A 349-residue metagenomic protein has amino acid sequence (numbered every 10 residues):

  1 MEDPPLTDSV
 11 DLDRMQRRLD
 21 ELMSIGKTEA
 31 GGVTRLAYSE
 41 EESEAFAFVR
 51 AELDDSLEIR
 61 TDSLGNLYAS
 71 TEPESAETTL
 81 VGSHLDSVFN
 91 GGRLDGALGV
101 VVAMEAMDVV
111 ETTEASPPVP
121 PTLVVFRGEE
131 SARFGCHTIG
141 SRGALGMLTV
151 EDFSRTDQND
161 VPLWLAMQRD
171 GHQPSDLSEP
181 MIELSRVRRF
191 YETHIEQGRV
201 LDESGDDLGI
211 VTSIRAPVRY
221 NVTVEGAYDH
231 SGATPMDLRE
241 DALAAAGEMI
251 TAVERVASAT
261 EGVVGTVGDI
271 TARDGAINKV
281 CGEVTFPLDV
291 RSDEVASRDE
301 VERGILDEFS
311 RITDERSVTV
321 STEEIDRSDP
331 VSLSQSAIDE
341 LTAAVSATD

Functional and structural regions predicted by a protein language model:
M1-S9: Terminal disorder- and signal-encoded targeting elements
D3-P4, L243-D349: Metal-dependent amide/peptide-bond hydrolase catalytic core, centered on the "pita-bread" metallohydrolase fold
S9-G91, V110: Acidic/His- and Gly-rich active-site-bordering loop/insert found across diverse amide/peptide-bond hydrolases
Q16-D20, A47-R50, V101-D108, R142-L145 (+5 more regions): Predominant activation on well-ordered alpha-helical scaffold segments within soluble catalytic domains
L64, L80, S116-R127, G265-D269 (+1 more regions): Beta-strand segments within the central parallel beta-sheet cores of soluble alpha/beta enzyme folds
F89-N159: A generic, well-ordered mixed alpha/beta core segment in the N-terminal half of proteins
G128-E129, H137-V295: Midchain, well-structured core segments that form catalytic/ion-binding scaffolds
